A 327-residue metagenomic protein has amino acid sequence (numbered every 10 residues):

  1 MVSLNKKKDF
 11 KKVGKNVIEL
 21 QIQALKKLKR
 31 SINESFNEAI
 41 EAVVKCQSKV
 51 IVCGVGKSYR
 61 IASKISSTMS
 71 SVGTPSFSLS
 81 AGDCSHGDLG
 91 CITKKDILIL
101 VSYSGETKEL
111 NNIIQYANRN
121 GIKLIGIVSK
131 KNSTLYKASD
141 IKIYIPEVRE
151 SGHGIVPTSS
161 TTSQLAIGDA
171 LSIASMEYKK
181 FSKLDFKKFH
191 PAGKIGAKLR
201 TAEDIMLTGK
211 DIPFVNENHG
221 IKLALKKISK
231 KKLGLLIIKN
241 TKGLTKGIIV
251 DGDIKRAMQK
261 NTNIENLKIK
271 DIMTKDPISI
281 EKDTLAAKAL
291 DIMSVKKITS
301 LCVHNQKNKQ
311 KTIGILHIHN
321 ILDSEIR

Functional and structural regions predicted by a protein language model:
D9-S48: An N-terminal, well-structured beta->alpha segment
Q23, K95, L199-I212, N266-P277: Bateman (tandem CBS) regulatory domains
E41, S67, G90, N111 (+4 more regions): Alpha-helical segments flanking ligand/cofactor-binding loops in enzyme cores
S48-A166, A170-K179: Glycine-rich phosphate-binding loops that contact phosphosugars or nucleotide phosphates
K137, S151, E177-L207: Internal, active-site/partner-interface "lid" segment
I205, I228-K232, L236-D253, M293 (+1 more regions): A glycine-centered beta-loop-beta connector
F214-K232, M258, S279-Q306, H319-R327: The conserved cystathionine-beta-synthase
L235-I238, G243-T284, K288: Helical hairpin unit composed of two closely spaced alpha helices linked by a short loop
